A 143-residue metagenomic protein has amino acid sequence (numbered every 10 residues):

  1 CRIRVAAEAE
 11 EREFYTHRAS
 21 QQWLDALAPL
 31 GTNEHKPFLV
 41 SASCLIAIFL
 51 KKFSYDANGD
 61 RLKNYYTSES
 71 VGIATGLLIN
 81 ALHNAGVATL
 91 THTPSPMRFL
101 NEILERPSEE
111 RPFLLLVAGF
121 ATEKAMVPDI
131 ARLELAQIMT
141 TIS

Functional and structural regions predicted by a protein language model:
C1-V71: Glycine/small-residue-rich phosphate/adenosyl-binding loop
E13-Y15, E110-L115: Short hydrophobic/aromatic-enriched beta-strand-loop microsegments
P29-E34, L100-E102, A125: Glycine-rich, charged/polar anion/phosphate-binding loops that engage phosphate groups from diverse ligands
P37-V40, E105-S108, A131-R132: Solvent-exposed alpha-helices and their adjacent loops that cap or buttress functional pockets in soluble metabolic
L39-A42, N84-A85, R111: Short gly/pro-enriched beta-turn/loop segments at secondary-structure junctions
I46, K52-I103: Small-aliphatic-rich amphipathic alpha-helix that forms the alpha element of a beta-alpha
F99-F113: Short, electropositive alpha-helical surface patch
L114-S143: C-terminal helix-cap and adjacent tail motif
